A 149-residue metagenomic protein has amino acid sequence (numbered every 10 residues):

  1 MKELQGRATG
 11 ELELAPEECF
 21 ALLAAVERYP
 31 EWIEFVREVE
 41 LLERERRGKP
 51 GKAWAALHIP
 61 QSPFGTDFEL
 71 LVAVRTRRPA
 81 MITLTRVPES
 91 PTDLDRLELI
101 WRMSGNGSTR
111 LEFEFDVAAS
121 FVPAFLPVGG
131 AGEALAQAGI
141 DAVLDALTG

Functional and structural regions predicted by a protein language model:
M1-P50: Hydrophobic ligand-binding cavity/cleft-lining segments
K2-L4, T66, D95, G107: Residue-level preference for beta-strand/loop junctions
A8-G10, V39-L41, E69-T76, R96-G105: Hydrophobic/aromatic beta-strand elements that line small-molecule binding cavities or substrate pockets in beta-rich
E11-A15, H58-S62, R75-R77, S104-N106 (+1 more regions): Solvent-exposed residues in well-ordered beta-strands and their adjoining turns, especially edge/terminal strands
C19-L23, Y29, V74, L111-F113 (+1 more regions): Hydrophobic pocket/interface hotspot
E27, G132, A136, I140-T148: Short amphipathic alpha-helical signal-transduction/dimerization elements
L41-S90, A142-G149: Glycine-rich portal/gate segments that line the openings of hydrophobic small-molecule binding cavities
R86-A138: Beta-strand/loop substructures that line and gate deep hydrophobic ligand-binding cavities in soluble
